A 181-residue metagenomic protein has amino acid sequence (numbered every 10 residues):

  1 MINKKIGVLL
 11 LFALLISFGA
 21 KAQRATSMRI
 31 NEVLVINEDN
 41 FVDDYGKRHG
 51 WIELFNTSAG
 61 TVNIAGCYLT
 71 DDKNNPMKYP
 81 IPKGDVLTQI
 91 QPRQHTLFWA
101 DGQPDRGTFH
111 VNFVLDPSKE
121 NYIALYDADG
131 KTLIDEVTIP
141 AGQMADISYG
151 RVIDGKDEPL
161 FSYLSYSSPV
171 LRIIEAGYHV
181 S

Functional and structural regions predicted by a protein language model:
M1-V8: Bacterial N-terminal signal peptides that target proteins for export
V8-L9, A176: General helical structural elements
L9-S17: Bacterial N-terminal signal peptides
A22-L160, I174-S181: Activation on beta-sandwich/Ig-like modules and their edge loops
Y166-I174: Phox homology (PX) phosphoinositide-binding domain
